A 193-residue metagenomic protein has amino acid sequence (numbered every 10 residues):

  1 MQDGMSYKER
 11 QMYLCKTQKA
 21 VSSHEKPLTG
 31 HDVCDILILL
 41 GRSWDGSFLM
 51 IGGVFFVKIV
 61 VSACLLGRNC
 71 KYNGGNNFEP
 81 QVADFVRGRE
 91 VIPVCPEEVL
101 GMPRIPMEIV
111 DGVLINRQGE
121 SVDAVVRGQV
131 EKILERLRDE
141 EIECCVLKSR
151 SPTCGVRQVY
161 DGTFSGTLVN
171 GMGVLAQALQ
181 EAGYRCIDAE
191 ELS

Functional and structural regions predicted by a protein language model:
F56-I59: Extreme N-terminal starter segment of soluble prokaryotic enzymes
N77-R117: Short, surface-exposed acidic-centric catalytic microdomains
E120-L137: Glycine-rich anion/phosphate-binding loops
C154-A176: Short Gly/Thr/Asp-enriched flexible loops that form oxyanion-binding sites at enzyme active sites
N170-S193: Short, flexible loop segments at boundaries between secondary-structure elements
